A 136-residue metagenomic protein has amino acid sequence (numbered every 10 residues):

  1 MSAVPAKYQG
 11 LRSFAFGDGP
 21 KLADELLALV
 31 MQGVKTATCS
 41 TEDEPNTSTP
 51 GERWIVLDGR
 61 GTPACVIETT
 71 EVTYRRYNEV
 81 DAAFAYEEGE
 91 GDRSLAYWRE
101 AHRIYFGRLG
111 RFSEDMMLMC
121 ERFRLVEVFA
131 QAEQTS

Functional and structural regions predicted by a protein language model:
M1-V66, V72-S136: Mixed-charge, low-complexity intrinsically disordered regions
